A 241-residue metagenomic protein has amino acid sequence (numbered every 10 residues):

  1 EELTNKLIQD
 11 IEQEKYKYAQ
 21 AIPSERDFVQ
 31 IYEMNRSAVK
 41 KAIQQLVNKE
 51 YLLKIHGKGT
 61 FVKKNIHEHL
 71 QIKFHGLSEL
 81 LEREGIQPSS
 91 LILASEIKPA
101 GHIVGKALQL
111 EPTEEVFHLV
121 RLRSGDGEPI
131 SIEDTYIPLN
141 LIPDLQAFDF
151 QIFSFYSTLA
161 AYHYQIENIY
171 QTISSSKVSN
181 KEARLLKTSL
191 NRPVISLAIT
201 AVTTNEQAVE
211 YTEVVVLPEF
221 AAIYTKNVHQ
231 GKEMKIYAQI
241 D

Functional and structural regions predicted by a protein language model:
E1-T4, F74: Onset of an N-terminal alpha helix
L3-V62: N-terminal helix-turn-helix
N65-D241: All-alpha effector-binding/dimerization core of bacterial HTH-type transcriptional repressors
